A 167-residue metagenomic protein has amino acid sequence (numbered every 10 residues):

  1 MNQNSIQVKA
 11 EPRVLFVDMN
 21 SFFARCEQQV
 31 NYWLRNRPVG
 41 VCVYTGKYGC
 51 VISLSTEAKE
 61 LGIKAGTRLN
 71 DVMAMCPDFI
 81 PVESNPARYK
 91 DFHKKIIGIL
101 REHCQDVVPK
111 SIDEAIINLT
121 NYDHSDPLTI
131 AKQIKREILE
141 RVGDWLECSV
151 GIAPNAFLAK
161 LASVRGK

Functional and structural regions predicted by a protein language model:
M1-K167: Gly/Gly-Pro- and Ser/Thr-rich, intrinsically disordered tail segments characteristic of DNA damage-repair and tolerance
